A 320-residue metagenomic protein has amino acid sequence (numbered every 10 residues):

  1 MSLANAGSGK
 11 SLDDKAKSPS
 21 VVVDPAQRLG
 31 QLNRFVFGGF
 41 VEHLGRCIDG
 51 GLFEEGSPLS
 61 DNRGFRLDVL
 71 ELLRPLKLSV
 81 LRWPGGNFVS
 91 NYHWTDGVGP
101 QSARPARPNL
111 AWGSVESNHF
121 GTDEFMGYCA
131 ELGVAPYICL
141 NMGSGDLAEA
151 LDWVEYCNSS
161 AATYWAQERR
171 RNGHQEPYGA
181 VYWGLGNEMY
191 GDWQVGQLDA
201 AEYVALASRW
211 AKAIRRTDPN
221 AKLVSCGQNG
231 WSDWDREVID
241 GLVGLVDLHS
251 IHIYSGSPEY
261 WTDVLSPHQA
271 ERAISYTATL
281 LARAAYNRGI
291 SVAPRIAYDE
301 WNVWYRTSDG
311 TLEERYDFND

Functional and structural regions predicted by a protein language model:
M1-S232, D240-D247, A270-E271, S275-D299 (+2 more regions): Non-catalytic accessory regions flanking glycosidase/transglycosidase catalytic cores in CAZymes
R236: Pocket-flanking alpha-helical
H252-S266, G310-E313: Active-site His/acidic residue clusters
